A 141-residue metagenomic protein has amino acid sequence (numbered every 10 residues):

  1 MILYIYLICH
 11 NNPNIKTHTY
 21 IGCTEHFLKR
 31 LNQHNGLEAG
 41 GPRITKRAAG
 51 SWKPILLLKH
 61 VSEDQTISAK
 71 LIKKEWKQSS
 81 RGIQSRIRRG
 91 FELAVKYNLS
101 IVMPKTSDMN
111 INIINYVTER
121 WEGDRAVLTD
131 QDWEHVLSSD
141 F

Functional and structural regions predicted by a protein language model:
M1-A39, G50-I67, V95-F141: GIY-YIG nuclease catalytic motif and its immediate N-terminal context
H26, I44-T45: Short, electropositive, low-hydrophobicity segments enriched in small/polar residues
N35-G40, K46, K73-R89: Short arginine-rich
I87-Y97: Short proline/glycine- and acidic-rich turn/helix-capping motifs at secondary-structure junctions
